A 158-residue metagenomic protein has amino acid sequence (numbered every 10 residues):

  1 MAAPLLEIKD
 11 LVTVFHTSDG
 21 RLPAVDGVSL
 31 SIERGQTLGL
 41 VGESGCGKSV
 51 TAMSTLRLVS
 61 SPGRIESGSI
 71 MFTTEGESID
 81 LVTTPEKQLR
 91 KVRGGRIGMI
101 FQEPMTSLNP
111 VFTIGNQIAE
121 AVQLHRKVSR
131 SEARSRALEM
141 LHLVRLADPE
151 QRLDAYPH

Functional and structural regions predicted by a protein language model:
M1-H158: ABC transporter nucleotide-binding domains
